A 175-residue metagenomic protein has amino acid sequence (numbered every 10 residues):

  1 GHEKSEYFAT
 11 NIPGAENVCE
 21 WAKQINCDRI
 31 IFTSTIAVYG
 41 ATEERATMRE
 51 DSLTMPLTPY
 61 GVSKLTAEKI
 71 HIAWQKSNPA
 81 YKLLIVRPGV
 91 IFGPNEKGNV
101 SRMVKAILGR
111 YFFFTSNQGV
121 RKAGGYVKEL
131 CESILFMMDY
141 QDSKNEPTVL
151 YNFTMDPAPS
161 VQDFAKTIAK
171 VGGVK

Functional and structural regions predicted by a protein language model:
G1-T10, W21, Y39-A41: NAD(P)H-binding glycine-rich loop region in Rossmannoid oxidoreductase-like domains and their noncatalytic homologs
F8-A15, I31-S34, S63-K64, A123: Short alpha-helix in the Rossmann-fold core of NAD(P)-dependent oxidoreductases
A9, P13, E43-F92, E96 (+2 more regions): Catalytic helix-loop patch of NAD(P)-dependent Rossmann-fold dehydrogenases
P13-N17, R29, S52, T66-A67 (+1 more regions): Conserved cofactor-binding/catalytic machinery of classical short-chain dehydrogenase/reductase
E16-P59: Conserved Rossmann-fold NAD(P)-dependent oxidoreductase catalytic core, especially the SDR/UDP-sugar
E96-R102, S116-D139, P147-V149, D163: Substrate-positioning beta->alpha
Y140-K175: Mid/C-terminal beta-alpha module of Rossmann-like enzyme folds, strongest in SDR-family dehydrogenases/epimerases
